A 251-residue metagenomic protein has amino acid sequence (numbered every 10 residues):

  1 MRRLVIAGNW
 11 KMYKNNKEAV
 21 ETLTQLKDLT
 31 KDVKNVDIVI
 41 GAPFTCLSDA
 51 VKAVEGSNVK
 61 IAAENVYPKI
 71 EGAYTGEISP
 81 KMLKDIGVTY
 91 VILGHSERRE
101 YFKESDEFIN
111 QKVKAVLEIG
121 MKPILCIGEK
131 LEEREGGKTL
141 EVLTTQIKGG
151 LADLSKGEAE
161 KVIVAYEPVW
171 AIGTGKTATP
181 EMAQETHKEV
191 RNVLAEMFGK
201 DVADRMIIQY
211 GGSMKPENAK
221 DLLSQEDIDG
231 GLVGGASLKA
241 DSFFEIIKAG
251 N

Functional and structural regions predicted by a protein language model:
M1-N251: Active-site loop-to-helix "anion-binding N-cap" substructures in soluble metabolic enzymes
